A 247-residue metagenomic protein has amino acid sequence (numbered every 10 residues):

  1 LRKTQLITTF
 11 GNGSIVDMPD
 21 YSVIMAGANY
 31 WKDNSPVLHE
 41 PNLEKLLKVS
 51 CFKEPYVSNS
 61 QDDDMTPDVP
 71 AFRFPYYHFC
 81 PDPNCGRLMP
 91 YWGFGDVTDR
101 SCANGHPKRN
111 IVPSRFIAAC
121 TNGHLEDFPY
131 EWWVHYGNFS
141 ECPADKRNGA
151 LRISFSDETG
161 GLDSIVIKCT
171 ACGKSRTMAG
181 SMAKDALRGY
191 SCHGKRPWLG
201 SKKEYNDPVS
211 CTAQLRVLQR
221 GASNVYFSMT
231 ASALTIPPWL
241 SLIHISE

Functional and structural regions predicted by a protein language model:
L1-F79, N84-D96, P107-R109, F116 (+1 more regions): N-terminal alpha-helical interaction blocks
Y77-H78, I117-F139, I167: Subunit-assembly interface segments of extracellular/virion macromolecular structures
C80-D82, C102, C120, C169-C172: Short cysteine-rich clusters marking metal-coordination/redox-active sites
F94-R100, V112, F116-C120, E131-Y136 (+2 more regions): Short cysteine/histidine-rich zinc-coordinating motifs and their immediately flanking basic loops
V97, S156-L162: Short linker/helix segments within small regulatory modules
G160-R176: Conserved catalytic alpha/beta cores of large enzymes that bind or transform nucleotide phosphates and polynucleotides
S241-E247: Residue-level detector of conserved catalytic or cofactor/ligand-binding positions in enzyme active sites
